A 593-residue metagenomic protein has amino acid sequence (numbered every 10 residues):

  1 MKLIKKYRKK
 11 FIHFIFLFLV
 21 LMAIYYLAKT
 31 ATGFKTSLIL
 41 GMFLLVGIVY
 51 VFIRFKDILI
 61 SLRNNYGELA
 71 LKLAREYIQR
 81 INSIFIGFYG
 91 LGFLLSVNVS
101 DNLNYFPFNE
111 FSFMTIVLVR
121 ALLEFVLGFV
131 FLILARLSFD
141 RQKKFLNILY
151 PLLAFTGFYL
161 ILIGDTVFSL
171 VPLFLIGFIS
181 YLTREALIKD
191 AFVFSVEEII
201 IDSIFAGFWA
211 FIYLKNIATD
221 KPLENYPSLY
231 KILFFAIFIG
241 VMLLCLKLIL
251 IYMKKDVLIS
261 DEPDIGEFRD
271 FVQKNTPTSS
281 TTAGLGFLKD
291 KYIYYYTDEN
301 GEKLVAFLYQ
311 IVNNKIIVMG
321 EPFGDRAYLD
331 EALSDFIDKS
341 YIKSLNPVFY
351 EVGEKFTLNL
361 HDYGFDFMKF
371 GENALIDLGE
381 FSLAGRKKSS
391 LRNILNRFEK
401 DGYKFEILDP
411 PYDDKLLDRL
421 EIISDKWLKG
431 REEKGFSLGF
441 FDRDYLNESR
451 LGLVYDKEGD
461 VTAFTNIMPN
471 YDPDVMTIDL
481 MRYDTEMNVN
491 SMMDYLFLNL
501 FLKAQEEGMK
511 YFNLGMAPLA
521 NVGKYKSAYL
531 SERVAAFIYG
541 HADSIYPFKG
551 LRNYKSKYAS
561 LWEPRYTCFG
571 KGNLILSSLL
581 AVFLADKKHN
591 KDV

Functional and structural regions predicted by a protein language model:
K2-D261: Topology signature of small-to-medium multi-pass alpha-helical membrane proteins
R120-A121, M253-V318, L345, Y350-F367 (+5 more regions): A conserved beta-strand-loop-helix scaffold within acyl/acetyltransferase catalytic domains
I317-A327: Glycine-rich phosphate-binding "P-loop"
E331-L333: Inter-domain linker/hinge segments that demarcate the starts of reverse transcriptase and RNase H-type modules
F367-N373: A charged helix-plus-loop insertion that forms the helical arch/lid used to bind and gate nucleic-acid substrates
I538-S544: Active-site rim elements
